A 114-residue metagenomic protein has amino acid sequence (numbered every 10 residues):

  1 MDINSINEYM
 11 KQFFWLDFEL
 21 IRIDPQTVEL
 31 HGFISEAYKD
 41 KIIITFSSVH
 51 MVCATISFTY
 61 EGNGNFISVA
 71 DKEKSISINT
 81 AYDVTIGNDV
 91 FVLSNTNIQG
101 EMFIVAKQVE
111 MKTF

Functional and structural regions predicted by a protein language model:
M1-F114: Surface-exposed, interaction-prone regions used to assemble/regulate multi-protein complexes
